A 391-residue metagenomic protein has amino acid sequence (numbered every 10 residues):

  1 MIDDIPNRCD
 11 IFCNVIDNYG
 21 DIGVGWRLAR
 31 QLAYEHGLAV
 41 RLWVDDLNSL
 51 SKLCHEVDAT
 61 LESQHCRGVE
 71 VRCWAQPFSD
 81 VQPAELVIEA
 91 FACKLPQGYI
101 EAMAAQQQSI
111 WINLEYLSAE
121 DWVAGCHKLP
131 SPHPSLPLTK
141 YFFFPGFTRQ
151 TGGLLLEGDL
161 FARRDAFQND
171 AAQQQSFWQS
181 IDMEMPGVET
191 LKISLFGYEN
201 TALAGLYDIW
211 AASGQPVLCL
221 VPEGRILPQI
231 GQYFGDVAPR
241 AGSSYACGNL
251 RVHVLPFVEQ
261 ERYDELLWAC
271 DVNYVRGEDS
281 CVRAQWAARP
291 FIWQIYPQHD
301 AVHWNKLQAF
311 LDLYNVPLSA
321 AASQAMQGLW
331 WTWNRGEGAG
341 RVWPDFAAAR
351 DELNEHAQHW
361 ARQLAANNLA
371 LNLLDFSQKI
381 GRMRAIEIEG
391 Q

Functional and structural regions predicted by a protein language model:
F12-G37, R41-P137, G224: Active-site and donor-binding regions of nucleotide-sugar-utilizing enzymes
N14, Y19, W26-R30, F257-K306: A donor-sugar binding/catalytic signature common to diverse glycosyltransferases and related nucleotide-sugar
W74-Q76, L220, Y233-Q285: Donor nucleotide-activated moiety binding/catalytic core segment of transferases that use nucleotide-activated donors
Q106-I110, Q215, R289: A short helix->loop->beta-strand "cap" motif at the edges of active sites that frequently abuts
E115-G205: A nucleotide-sugar donor-handling region in carbohydrate enzymes
K192-G242: Membrane-embedded hairpin module used as a gating/binding unit in multi-pass transport and secretion proteins
R276-H359: Catalytic binding pocket for nucleotide-activated donors in carbohydrate/polymer assembly enzymes
Q363-Q391: C-terminal alpha-helical cap of glycosyltransferases
